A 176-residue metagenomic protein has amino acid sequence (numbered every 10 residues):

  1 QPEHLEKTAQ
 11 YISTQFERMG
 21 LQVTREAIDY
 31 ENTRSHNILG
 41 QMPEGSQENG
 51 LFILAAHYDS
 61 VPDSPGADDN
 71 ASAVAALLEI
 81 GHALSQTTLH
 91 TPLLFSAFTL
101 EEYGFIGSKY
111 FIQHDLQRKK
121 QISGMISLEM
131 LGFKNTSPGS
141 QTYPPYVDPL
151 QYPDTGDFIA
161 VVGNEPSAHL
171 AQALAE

Functional and structural regions predicted by a protein language model:
Q1-G45: A non-catalytic alpha/beta surface segment that caps or lines the substrate-entry region of metallo-dependent hydrolase
E6-A9, S13, L51, A55 (+5 more regions): Extracytoplasmic/secreted envelope proteins and their assembly/folding machinery, especially bacterial periplasmic
E17-M19, E48, L89, R118-K119: Short, structurally constrained coil/turn elements that cap an alpha-helix or connect an alpha-helix to the following
T33-S35, Q47-N49, T88-H90: Extracytoplasmic
N37-Q41, L51-H57, P92-A97, S127: Soluble periplasmic/extracytoplasmic beta-strand elements of cell-envelope proteins
Q47, H57-S60: Short connector loops/turns at beta-strand edges and beta->alpha or beta->beta junctions
S60-P166: Acidic/histidine-rich catalytic neighborhood of metal-dependent amide-processing enzymes
V162-E176: Alpha-helix-centered segments that form part of catalytic cores
